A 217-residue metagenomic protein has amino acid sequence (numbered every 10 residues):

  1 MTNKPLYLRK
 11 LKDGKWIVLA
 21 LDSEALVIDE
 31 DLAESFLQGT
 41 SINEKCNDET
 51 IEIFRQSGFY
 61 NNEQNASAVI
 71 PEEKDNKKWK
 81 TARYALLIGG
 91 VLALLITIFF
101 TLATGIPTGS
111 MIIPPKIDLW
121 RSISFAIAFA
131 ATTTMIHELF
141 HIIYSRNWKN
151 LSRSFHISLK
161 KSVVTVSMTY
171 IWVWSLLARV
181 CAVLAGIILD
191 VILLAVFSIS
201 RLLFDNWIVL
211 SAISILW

Functional and structural regions predicted by a protein language model:
M1-V18, S23: Long, low-complexity, charged/polar intrinsically disordered regions in eukaryotic proteins
M1-Y7, F100-A103, S152-K160: N-terminal extramembrane/targeting module of integral membrane proteins
L8-G14, V27, P114-L119: Short amphipathic alpha-helical segments, especially helix-boundary/capping motifs
G14, L21-A82: Long, charge-rich, low-complexity alpha-helical segments
S23, M111-P115, T165, T169: Short hydrophobic/aromatic-rich motifs at helix boundaries and adjacent loops
Q38-N43, G105, G109, D205: Short loop/turn hinge sites at secondary-structure boundaries
Q56-M135: Topogenic membrane-insertion module of multi-pass membrane proteins
W120-W217: Membrane-embedded catalytic scaffold of the fatty acid hydroxylase/desaturase
